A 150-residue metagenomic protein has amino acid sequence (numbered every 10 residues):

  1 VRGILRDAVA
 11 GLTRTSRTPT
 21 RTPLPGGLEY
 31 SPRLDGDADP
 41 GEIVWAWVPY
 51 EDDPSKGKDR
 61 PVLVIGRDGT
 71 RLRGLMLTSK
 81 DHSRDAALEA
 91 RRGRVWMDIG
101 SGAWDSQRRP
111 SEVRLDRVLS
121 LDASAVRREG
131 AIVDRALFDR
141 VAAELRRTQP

Functional and structural regions predicted by a protein language model:
V1-R60, V64-P150: Conserved functional hotspots at enzyme active or ligand-binding sites that engage polyanionic ligands
